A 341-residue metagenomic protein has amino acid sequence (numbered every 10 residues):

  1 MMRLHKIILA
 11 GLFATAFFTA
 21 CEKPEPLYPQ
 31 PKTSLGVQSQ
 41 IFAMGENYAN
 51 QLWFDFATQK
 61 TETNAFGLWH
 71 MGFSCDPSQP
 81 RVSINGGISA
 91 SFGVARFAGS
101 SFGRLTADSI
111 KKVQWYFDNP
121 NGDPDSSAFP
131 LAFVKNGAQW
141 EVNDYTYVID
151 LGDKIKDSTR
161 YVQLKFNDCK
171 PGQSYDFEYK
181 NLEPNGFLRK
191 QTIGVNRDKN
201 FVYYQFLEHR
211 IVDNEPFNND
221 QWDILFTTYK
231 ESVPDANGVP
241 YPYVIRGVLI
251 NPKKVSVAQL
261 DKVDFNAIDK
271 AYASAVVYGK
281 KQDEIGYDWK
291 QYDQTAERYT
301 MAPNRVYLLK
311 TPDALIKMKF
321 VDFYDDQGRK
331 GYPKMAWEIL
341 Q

Functional and structural regions predicted by a protein language model:
M1-I8: Bacterial N-terminal signal peptides that target proteins for export
G11-T15: Alpha-helical transmembrane segments
F17-A20: C-terminal motif of bacterial Sec signal peptides marking the signal peptidase cleavage site
E22-Q341: Surface-exposed, beta-sheet-biased, low-hydrophobicity segments with strongly acidic/polar composition
